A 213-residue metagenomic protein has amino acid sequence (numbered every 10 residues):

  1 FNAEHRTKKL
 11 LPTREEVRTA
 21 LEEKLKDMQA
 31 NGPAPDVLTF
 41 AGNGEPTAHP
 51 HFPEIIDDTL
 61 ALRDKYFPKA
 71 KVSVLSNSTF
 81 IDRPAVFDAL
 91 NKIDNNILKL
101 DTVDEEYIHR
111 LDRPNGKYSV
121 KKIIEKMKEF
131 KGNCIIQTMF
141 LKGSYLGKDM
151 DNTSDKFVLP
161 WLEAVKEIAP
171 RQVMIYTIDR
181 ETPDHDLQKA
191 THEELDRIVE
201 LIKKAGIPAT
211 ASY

Functional and structural regions predicted by a protein language model:
F1-T19: Canonical Radical SAM [4Fe-4S] cluster-binding loop centered on the CxxxCxxC motif and its immediate flanking residues
K8-P12, N43-P50: Short coil/turn segments at secondary-structure boundaries
R14, I56, V158, T191 (+1 more regions): Amphipathic alpha-helical segments in well-structured domains
E16, A20-E23, K122, P160: Well-ordered alpha-helical segments embedded in enzymatic catalytic cores
T19-A41: Short Fe-S-cluster ligation motifs
L25-M28, R63, V165, I202: Conserved hydrophobic residues forming the short capping helix/wall of the S-adenosyl-L-methionine
T47-Q188: Conserved AdoMet/S-adenosylmethionine-binding subsite of the radical SAM
T191-Y213: Binuclear metal-ion centers of metallo-dependent hydrolases, dominated by the metallo-beta-lactamase
